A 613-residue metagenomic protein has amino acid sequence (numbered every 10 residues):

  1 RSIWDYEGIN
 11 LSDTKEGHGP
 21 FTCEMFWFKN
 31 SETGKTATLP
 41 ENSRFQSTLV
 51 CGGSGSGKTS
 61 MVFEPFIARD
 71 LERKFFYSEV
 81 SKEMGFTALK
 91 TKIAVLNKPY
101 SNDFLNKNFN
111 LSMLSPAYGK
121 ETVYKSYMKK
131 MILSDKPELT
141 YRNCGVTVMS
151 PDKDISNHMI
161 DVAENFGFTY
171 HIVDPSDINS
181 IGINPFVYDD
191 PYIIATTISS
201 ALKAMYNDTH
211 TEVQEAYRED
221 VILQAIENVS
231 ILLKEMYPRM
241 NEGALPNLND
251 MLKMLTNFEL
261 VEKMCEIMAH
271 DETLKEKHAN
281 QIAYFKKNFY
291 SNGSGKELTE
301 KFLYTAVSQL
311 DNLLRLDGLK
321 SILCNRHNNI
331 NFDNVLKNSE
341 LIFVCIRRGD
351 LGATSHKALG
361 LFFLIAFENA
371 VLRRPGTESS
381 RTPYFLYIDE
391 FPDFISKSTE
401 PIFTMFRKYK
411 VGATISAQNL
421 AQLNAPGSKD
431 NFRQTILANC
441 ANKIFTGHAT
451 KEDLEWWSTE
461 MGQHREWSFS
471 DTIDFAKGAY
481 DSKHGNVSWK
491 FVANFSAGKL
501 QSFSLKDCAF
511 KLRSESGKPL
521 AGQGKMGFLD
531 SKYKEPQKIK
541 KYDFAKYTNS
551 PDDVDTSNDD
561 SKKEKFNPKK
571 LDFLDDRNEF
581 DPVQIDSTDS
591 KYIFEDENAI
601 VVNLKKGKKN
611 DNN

Functional and structural regions predicted by a protein language model:
R1-W4, N610-N612: N-terminal "leader" segments that precede or initiate the main folded domain
S2, C23, E452-D453, Q463 (+6 more regions): Acidic, low-complexity intrinsically disordered regions
S2-L39, G85, L89: N-terminal pre-Walker A segment at the start of P-loop NTPase domains
S12, F21-C23, E300, W489 (+1 more regions): Intrinsically disordered, low-complexity, compositionally biased regions/tails
N30-T33, L39-V411, K499-S504, C508-L520 (+1 more regions): P-loop NTPase motor domains
F403-M405, Y409-S514: Conserved ATP-driven motor cores of ASCE-family P-loop NTPases powering translocation/secretion/packaging/pilus
G524-F528: N-terminal charged/capping segments associated with class I S-adenosyl-L-methionine
